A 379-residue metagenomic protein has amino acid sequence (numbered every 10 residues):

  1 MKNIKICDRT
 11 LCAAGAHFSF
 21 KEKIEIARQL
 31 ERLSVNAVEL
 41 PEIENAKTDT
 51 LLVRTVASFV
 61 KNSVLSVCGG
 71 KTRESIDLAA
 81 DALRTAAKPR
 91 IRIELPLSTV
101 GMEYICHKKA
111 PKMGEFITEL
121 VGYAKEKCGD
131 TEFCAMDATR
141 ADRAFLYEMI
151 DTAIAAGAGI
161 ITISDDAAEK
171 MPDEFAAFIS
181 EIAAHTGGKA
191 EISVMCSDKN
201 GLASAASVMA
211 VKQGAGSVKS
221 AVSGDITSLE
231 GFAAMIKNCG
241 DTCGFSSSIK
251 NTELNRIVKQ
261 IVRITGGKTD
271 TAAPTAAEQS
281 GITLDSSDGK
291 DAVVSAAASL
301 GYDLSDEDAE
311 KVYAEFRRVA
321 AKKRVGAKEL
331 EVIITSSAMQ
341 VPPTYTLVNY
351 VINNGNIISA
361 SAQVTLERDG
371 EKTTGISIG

Functional and structural regions predicted by a protein language model:
M1-I6, A13, H17-V38, N45 (+3 more regions): Alpha/beta enzyme core
K2-C12, A234-I376: A mid-to-C-terminal "edge-of-domain" accessory segment
R9, P41, C68, E94 (+7 more regions): Generic beta-strand/beta-sheet core signal
L11-A13, A210-S217, A221-G224, D285-D291 (+1 more regions): Conserved phosphate/anionic-ligand binding catalytic regions in large, soluble enzymes, centered on
F18-E25, K47-L51, E74, P111-E115 (+12 more regions): Conserved active-site and cofactor/substrate-binding residues in soluble primary-metabolism enzymes
K61-G69: A glycine-rich helix N-cap at a beta->alpha junction
C68, I376-G379: Beta-strand/loop nucleic-acid-binding surfaces
A167-T275: Catalytic alpha/beta core domains of metabolic enzymes, predominantly
